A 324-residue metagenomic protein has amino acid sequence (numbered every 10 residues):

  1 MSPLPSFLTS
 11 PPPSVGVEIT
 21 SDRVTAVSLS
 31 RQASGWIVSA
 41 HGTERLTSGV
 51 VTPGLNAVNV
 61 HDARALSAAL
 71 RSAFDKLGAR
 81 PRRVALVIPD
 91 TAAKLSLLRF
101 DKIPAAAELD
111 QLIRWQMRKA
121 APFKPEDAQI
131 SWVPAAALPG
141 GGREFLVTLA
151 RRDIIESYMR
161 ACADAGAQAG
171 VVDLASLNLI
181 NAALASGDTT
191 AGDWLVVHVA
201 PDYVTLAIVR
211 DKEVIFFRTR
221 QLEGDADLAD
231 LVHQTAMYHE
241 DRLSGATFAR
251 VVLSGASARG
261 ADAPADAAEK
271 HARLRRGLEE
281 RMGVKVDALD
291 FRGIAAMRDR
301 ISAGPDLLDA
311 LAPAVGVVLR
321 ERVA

Functional and structural regions predicted by a protein language model:
M1-A324: Hydrophobic/aromatic-enriched cytosolic interaction surfaces used to assemble or bind macromolecules
